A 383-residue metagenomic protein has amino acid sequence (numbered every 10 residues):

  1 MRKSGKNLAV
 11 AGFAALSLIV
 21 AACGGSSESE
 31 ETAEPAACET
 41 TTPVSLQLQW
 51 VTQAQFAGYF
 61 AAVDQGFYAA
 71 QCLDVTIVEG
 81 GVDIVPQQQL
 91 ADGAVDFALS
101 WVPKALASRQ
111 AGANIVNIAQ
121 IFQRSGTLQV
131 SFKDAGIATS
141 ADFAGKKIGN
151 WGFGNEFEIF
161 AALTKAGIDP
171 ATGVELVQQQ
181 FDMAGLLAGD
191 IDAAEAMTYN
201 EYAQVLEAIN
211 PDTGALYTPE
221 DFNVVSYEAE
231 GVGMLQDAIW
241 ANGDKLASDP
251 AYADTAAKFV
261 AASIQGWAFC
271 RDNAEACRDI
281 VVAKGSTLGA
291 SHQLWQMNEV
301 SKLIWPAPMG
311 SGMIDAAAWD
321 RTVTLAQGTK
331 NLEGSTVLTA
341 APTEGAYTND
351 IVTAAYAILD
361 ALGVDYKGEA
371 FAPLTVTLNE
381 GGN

Functional and structural regions predicted by a protein language model:
M1-A11: Bacterial N-terminal signal peptides that target proteins for export
S17-A22: C-terminal motif of bacterial Sec signal peptides marking the signal peptidase cleavage site
C23-A33: Bacterial lipoprotein signal-peptidase II cleavage site
A33-Q179, M183-A188, D192-Y199, V225-Y227: Short, glycine-/small- and polar/acidic-enriched structural segments that line small-molecule recognition paths
F67-A70, A166-P170, N210-Y217, L288 (+1 more regions): Short helix-capping segments at alpha-helix termini
P103, D182-A184, I191-S286: Pocket-lining segment of extracytoplasmic ligand-binding domains
D249-G334: Secondary-structure end/capping motifs
D320-N383: Conserved C-terminal helix/tail region of periplasmic/extracytoplasmic solute-binding proteins
